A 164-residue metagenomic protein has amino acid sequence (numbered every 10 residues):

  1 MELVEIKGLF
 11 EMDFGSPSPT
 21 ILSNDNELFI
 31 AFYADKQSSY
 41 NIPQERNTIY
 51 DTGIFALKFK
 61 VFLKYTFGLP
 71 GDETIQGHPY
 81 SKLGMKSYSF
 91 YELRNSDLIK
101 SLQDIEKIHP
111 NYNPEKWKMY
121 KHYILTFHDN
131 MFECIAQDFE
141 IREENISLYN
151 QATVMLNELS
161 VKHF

Functional and structural regions predicted by a protein language model:
M1-F164: Surface-exposed, interaction-prone regions used to assemble/regulate multi-protein complexes
